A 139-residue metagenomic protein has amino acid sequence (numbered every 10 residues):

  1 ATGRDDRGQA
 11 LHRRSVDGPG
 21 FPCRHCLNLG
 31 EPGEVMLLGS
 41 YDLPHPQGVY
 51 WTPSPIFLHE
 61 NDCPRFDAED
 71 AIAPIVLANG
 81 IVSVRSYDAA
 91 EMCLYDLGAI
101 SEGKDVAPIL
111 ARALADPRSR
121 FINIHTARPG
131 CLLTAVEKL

Functional and structural regions predicted by a protein language model:
A1-I75, V82: N-terminal, charged amphipathic alpha-helical interaction modules
V84-F121, H125, K138: Short, hydrophobic/π-rich interface segment
T126-C131: Short Gly/Ser/Thr- and Asp/Glu-enriched loop/turn motifs at secondary-structure junctions
L132-L139: C-terminal edge-of-domain segments
